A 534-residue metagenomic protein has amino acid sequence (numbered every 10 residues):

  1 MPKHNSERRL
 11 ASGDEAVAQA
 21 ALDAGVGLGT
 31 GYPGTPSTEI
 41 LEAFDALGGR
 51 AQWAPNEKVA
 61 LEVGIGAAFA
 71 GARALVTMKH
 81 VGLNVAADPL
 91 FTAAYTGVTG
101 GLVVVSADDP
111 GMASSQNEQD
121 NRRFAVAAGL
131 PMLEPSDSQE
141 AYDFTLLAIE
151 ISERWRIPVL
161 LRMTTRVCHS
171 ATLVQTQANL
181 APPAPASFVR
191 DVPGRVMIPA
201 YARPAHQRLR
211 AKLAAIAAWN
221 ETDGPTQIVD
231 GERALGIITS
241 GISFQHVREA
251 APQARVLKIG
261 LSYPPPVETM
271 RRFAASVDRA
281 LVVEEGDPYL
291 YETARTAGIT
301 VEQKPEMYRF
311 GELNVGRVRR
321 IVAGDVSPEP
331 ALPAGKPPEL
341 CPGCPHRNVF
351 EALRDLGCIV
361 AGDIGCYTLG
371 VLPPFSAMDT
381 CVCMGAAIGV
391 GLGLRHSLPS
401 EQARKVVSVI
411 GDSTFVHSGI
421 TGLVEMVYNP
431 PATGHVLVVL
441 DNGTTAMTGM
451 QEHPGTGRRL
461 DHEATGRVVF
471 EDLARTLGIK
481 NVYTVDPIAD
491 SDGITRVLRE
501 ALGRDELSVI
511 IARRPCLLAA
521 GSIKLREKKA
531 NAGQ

Functional and structural regions predicted by a protein language model:
M1-S138, R166, D230-G231, Y291 (+1 more regions): Thiamine diphosphate
P2-V17, A24, P135-L340, P345-V349 (+4 more regions): Flexible, low-complexity linker and terminal segments
G29, V104-S106, V282-E284, V436-D441: Short internal beta-strands
T30, L75, L235-I238, L281 (+3 more regions): Conserved beta-strand elements of the Class I
P36-E39, L61, L83-V85, P110-A113 (+10 more regions): Flexible loop/turn segments at secondary-structure boundaries
A43-L47, V247-L257, D472-K480: Short helix-loop-beta junction
S114, V371-I511, P515-A530: Thiamine diphosphate
